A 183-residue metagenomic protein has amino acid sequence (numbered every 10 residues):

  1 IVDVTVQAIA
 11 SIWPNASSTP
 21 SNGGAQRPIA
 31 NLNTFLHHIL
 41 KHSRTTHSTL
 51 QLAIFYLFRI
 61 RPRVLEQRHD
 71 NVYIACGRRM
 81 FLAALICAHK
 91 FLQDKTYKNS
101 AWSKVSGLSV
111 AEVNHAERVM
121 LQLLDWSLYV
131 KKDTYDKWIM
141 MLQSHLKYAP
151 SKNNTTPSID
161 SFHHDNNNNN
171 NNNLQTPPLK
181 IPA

Functional and structural regions predicted by a protein language model:
I1-L52, F58-E66, N114, K132-A183: Acidic, Ser/Thr/Pro-rich regulatory low-complexity segments at or just upstream of the first helical elements of major
P28, Y73-M80, E112: Secondary-structure capping and boundary motifs in well-ordered enzyme cores
S43-H47, D70-R78: Extended, leucine-rich alpha-helical cores of fungal transcription factors
S48, A75-C76, Q93-K98: Folded alpha-helical interaction cores of eukaryotic complex subunits
R61, C87-Y97: Extended, well-ordered alpha-helical segments in internal regulatory regions
E66-I74, N99, S103: Short, surface-exposed loop/turn segments at secondary-structure junctions
Y97-Y129, D136, M140: Channel- or pocket-lining gating/hinge segments that regulate access to a cavity or pore
